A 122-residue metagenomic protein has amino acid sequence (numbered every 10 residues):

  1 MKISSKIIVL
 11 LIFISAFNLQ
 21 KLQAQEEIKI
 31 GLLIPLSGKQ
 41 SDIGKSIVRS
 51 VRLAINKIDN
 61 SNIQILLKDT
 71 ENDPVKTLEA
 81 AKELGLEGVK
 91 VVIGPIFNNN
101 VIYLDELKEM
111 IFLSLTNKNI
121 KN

Functional and structural regions predicted by a protein language model:
M1-V9: Bacterial N-terminal signal peptides that target proteins for export
I8-A16: Bacterial N-terminal signal peptides
L22-E26: Boundary at the C-terminal end of the N-terminal hydrophobic targeting segment
G31-R49, I58, K68-T70: Extracytoplasmic "Venus flytrap"
K39, I43, I47-A54, T77-A80 (+1 more regions): Stable alpha-helical elements in mature extracytoplasmic
L67-P74, T116-I120: Hinge/beta->alpha junction and helix N-cap segments in small-molecule ligand-binding domains
P74-K90: Short, well-structured alpha-helical segments in soluble
V91-N122: Extracytoplasmic ligand/sensor domains, especially the bilobed periplasmic-binding protein
